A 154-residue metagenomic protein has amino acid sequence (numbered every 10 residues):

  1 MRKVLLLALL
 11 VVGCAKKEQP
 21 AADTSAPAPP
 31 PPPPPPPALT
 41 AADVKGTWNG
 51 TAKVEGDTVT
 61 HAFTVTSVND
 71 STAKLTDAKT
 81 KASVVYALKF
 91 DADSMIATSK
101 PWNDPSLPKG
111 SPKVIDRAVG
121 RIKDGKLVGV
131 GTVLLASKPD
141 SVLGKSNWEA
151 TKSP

Functional and structural regions predicted by a protein language model:
M1-V12: Sec-dependent bacterial lipoprotein signal peptides
L10, T24, A28-P30, I122 (+2 more regions): Short stretches within intrinsically disordered, low-complexity N-terminal or propeptide regions
C14-K17: Bacterial signal peptide processing site
Q19-P37: Long, low-complexity intrinsically disordered segments that are proline/alanine-rich with interleaved serine/threonine
P36, T40-K123, V130-G131, K138-P154: Central antiparallel beta-sheet cores of small beta-barrel/beta-sandwich binding domains
